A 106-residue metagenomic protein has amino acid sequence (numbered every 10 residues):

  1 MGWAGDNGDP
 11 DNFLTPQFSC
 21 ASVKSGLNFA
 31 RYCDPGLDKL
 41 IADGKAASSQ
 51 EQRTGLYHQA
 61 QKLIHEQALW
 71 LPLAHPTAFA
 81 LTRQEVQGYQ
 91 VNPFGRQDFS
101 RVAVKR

Functional and structural regions predicted by a protein language model:
M1-W3, N7, A47-Q84: Bilobed periplasmic-binding protein-like "clamshell/Venus-flytrap" ligand-binding domains
P10, C33-L40, R53-A60: Stable alpha-helical elements in mature extracytoplasmic
F13-A42, H75-R106: Short, solvent-exposed loop/beta-turn-alpha elements that line the ligand-binding surface or hinge of extracytoplasmic
